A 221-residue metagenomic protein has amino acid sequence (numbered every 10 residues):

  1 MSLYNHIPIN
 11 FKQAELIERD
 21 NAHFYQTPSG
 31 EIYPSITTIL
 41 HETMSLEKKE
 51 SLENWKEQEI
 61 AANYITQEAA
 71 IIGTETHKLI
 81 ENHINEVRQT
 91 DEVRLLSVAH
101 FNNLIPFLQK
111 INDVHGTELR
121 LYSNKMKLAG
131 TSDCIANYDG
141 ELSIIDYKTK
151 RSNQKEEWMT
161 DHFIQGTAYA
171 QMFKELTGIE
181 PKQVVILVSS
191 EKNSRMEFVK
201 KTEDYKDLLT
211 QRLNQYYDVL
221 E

Functional and structural regions predicted by a protein language model:
M1-A129: Metal-dependent nuclease catalytic cores that hydrolyze phosphodiester bonds in DNA/RNA, characterized by
M1-N5, P106-Q109, C134, Y138-D139 (+2 more regions): DEDD superfamily 3′-5′ metal-dependent exonuclease/proofreading module
L119-V219: Mg2+/Mn2+-dependent nuclease catalytic core
